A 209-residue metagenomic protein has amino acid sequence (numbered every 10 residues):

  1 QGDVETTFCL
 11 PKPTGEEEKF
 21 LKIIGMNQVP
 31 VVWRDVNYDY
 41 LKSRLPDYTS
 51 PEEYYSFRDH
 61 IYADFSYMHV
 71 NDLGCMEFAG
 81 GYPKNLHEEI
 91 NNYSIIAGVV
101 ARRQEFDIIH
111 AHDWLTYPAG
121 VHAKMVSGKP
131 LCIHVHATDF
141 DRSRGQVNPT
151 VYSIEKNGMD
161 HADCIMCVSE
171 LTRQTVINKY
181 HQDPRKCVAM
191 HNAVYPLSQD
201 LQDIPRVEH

Functional and structural regions predicted by a protein language model:
E5-A101: A conserved catalytic-core segment of Leloir-type glycosyltransferases
P11, V135-T138, H191-N192: Histidine-centered beta-alpha loop that forms part of the nucleotide-sugar donor binding/catalytic region in diverse
E89-I96, K129-C132, F140-N157, P196: Nucleotide-sugar donor phosphate/pyrophosphate-binding loop at the beta->alpha transition of glycosyltransferases
G98-R103, M125, N148-I165: Membrane-proximal helix-turn-helix segments that form the acceptor-binding/catalytic region of lipid-linked
I108-H110, Y117, V121-D141: Active-site proximal beta-strand in glycosyltransferases
I109-H110, D160-E170: A short beta-strand/loop micro-motif in the catalytic core of glycosyltransferases that engages the nucleotide-sugar
L171, A193: Carbohydrate-associated surface elements
D200-H209: Nucleotide-sugar donor-binding and catalytic loop/hinge architecture of NDP-sugar-dependent glycosyltransferases
